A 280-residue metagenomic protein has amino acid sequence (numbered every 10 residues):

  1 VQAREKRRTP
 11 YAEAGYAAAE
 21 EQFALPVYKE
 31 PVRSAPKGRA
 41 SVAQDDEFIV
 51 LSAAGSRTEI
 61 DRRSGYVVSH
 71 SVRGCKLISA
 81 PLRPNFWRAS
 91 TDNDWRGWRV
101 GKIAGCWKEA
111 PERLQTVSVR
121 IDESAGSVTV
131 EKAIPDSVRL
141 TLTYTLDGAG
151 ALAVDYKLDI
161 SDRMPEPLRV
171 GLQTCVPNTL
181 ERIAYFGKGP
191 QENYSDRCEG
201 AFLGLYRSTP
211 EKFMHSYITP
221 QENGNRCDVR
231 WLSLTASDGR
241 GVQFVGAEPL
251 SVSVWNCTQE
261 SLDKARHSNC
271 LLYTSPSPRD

Functional and structural regions predicted by a protein language model:
V1-E5: Short, aromatic- and glycine-rich surface loops/edge beta-strands on solvent-exposed regions
R8-V32: Short beta-strand elements
F23-S275, R279: Beta-strand/loop-rich accessory regions of lumenal/periplasmic or secreted enzymes, predominantly carbohydrate-active
